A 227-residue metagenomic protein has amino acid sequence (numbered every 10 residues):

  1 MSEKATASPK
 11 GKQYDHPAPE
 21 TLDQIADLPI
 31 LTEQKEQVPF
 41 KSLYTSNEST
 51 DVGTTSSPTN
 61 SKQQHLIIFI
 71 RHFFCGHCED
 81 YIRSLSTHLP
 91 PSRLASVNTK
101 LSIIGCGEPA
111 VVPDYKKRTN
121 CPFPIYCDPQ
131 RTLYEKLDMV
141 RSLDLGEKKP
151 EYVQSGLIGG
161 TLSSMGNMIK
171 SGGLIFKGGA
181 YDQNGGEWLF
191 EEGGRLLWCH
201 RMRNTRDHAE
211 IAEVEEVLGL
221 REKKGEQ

Functional and structural regions predicted by a protein language model:
S2-P58, D80: N-terminal "domain-start" segment that seeds a small globular fold
P29, I68, K100-I103, P124 (+1 more regions): Beta-strand cores of modular interaction/reader domains in eukaryotic scaffold and signaling proteins, especially PDZ
S46-P90, K100: Short active-site neighborhood of thiol/selenol oxidoreductases, capturing the structured segment around
R71, C106, E192: Cofactor-binding loop segments of dinucleotide-utilizing enzymes, especially the Rossmann-like FAD- and NAD(P)+-binding
D80-T119, P124, P129-E135: Structural microenvironment flanking redox-active thiols in thiol-disulfide oxidoreductases
F123, D128-R206: Thiol/selenol-based redox catalytic cores and closely related redox-interacting motifs
T205-R221: A short, polar/charged loop-to-alpha-helix boundary motif
K224-Q227: Cysteine/selenocysteine-centered motifs that mediate thiol-based redox chemistry or coordinate metal-sulfur cofactors
